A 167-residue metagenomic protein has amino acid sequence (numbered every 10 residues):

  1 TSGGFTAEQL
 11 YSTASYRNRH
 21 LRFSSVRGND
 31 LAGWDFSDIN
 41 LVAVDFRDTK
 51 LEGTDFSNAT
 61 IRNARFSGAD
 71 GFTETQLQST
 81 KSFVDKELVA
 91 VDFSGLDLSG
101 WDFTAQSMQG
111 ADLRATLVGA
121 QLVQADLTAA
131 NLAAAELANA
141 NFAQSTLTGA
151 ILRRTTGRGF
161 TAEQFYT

Functional and structural regions predicted by a protein language model:
T1-T167: Tandem repeat scaffolds
